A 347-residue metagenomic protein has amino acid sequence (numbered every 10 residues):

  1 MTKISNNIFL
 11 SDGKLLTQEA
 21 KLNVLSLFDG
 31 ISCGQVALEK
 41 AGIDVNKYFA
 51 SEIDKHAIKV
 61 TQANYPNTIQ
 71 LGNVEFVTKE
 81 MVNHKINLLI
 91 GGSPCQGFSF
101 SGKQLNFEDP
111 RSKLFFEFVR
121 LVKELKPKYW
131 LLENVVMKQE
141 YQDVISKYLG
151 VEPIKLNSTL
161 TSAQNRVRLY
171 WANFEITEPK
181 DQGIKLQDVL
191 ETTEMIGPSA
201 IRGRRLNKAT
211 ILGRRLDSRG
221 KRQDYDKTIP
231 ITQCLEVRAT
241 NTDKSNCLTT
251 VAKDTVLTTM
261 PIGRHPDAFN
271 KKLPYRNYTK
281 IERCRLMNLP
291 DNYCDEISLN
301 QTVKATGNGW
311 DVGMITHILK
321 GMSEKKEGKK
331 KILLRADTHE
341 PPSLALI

Functional and structural regions predicted by a protein language model:
M1-I347: Conserved active-site and SAM-binding loop architecture of S-adenosyl-L-methionine-dependent nucleic-acid
